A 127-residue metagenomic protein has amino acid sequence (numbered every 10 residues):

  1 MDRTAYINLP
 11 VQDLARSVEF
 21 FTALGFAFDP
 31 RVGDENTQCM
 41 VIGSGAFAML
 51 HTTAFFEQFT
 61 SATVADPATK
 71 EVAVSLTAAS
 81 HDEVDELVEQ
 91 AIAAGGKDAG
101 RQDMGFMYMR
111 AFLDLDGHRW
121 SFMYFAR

Functional and structural regions predicted by a protein language model:
M1, V64-T69: Short, flexible turn/loop "capping" segments at secondary-structure junctions
M1-V18, A73-L76, A126-R127: N-terminal beta-strand motif that seeds the catalytic metal site of vicinal oxygen chelate
A5, N36, V72, K97 (+1 more regions): Residue-level marker for the onset of beta-strands and adjacent loop->beta junctions in well-ordered domains
N8-F56: Core segments of cupin and vicinal oxygen chelate
Q58-V64: Short beta-strand/turn micro-motifs at beta-sheet edges
V72-E89, G95-G96: Mid-chain, well-packed structural core segment of small domains
V88-R127: Vicinal oxygen chelate
